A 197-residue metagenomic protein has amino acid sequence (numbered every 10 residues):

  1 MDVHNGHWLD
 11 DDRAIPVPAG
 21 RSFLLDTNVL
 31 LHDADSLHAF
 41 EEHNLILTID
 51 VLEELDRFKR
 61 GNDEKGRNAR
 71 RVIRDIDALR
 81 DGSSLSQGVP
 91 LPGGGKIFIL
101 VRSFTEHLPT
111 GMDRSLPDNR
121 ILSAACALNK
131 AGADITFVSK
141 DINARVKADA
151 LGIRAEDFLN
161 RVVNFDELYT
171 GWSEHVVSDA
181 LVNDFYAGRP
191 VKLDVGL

Functional and structural regions predicted by a protein language model:
M1-D12: Short glycine- and acidic-rich boundary segments immediately preceding or forming the N-terminal edge of structured
D12-T136, I142-L197: Active-site-proximal, substrate-binding regions of enzyme catalytic domains and RNA-binding/basic surfaces
